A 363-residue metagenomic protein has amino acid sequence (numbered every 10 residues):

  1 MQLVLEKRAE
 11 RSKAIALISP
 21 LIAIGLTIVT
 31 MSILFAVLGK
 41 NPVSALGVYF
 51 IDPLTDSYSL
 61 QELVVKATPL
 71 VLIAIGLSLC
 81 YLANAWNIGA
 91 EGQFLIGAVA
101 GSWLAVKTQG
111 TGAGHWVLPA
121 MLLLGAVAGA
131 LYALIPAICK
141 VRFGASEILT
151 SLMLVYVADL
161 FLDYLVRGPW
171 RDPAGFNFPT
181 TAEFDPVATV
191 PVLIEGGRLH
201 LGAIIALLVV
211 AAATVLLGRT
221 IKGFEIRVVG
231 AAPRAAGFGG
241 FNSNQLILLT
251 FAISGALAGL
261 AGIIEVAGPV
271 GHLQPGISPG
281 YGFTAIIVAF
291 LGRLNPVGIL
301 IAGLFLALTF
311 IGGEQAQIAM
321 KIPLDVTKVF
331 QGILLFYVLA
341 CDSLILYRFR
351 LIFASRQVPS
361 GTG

Functional and structural regions predicted by a protein language model:
M1-L26, S32-I33, A211, A231 (+2 more regions): Cytosolic-side transmembrane-helix boundaries in multi-pass membrane proteins
R8-I18, Y81-G89, T111-M121, A126-T180 (+3 more regions): Short loop segments and helix-boundary regions at transmembrane helix junctions of multi-pass inner-membrane proteins
S19-A36, L70-S78, A98-L104, G125-L131 (+6 more regions): Hydrophobic core segments of alpha-helical transmembrane domains in multi-pass membrane transport and ion-translocation
L26-P53, V166, T214-I221: Structural signal for alpha-helical transmembrane segments and their membrane-water exit/capping regions in multi-pass
I33-L38, S44, V48-T108, L122 (+4 more regions): Single transmembrane alpha-helix segments in multi-pass membrane proteins
S57, E147-R219, H272, F353-T362: Transmembrane helix-bundle core of multi-pass membrane transporters and related energy-transducing complexes
E195-H272, P296-V297, I301: Helix-loop-helix "hairpin" substructures at the membrane interface of multi-pass membrane proteins
A252-G332: Transmembrane alpha-helical segments in multi-pass inner-membrane proteins
